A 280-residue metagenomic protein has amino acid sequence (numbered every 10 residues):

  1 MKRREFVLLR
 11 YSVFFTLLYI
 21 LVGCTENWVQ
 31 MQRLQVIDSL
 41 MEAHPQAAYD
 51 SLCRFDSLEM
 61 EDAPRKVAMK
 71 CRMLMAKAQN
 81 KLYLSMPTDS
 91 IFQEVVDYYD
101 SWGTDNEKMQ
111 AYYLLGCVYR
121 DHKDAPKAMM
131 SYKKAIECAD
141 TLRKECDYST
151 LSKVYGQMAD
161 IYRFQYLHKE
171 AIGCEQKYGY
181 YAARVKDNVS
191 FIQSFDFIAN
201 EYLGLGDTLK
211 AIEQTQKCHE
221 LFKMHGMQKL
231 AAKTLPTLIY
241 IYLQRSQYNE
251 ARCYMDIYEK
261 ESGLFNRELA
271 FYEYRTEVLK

Functional and structural regions predicted by a protein language model:
K2-V13: Bacterial N-terminal signal peptides that target proteins for export
Y11-V22: Bacterial N-terminal signal peptides
G23-K280: A "functional boundary" signal
